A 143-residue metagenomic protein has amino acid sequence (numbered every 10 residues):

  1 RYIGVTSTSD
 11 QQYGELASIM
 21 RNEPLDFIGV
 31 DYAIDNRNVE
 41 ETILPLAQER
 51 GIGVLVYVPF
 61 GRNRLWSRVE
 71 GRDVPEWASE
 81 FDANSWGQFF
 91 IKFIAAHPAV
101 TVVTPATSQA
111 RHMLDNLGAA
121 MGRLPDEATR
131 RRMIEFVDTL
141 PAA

Functional and structural regions predicted by a protein language model:
I3: Glycine-centered flexible beta-alpha turn that most often forms the glycine-rich phosphate-binding loop
T6-D10, D31-D35, Y57-R62, S108: Active-site beta-loop-alpha junctions enriched in small/polar residues
T8-I19, W86-K92: Short, acidic/polar
Q12-G14, R37-L46: Active-site-adjacent beta->alpha loops and helix N-cap segments on the catalytic face of soluble alpha/beta enzymes
L16-R37: Long, low-complexity, intrinsically disordered polar/charged segments
N22-F27, E41-A143: Structured C-terminal cap/extension of enzyme domains
